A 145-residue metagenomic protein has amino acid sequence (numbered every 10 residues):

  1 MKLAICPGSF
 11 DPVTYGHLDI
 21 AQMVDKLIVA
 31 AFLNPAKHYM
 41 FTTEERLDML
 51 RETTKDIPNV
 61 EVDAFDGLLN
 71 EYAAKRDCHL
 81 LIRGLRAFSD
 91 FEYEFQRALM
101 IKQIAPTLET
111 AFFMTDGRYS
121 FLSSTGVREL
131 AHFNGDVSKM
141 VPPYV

Functional and structural regions predicted by a protein language model:
M1-V145: Nucleotidyltransferase catalytic core that binds NTPs
